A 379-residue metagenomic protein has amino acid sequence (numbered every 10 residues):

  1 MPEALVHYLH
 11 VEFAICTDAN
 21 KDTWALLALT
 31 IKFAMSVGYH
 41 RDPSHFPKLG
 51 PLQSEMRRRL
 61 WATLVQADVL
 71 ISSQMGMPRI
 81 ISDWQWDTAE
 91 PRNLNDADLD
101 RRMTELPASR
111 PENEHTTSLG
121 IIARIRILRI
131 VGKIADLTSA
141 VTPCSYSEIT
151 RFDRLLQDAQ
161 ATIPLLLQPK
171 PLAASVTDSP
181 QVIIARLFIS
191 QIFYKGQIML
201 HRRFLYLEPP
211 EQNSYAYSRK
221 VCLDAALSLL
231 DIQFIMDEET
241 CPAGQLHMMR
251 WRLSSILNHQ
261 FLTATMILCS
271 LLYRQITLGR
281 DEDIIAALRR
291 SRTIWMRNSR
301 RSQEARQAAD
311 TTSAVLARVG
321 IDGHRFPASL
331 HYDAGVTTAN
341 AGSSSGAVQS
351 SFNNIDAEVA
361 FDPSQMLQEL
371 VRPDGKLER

Functional and structural regions predicted by a protein language model:
M1-E3, L26-S44, T63, L94-D98 (+3 more regions): Long, amphipathic alpha-helical regulatory blocks in the mid-to-C-terminal portion of eukaryotic proteins
A4-E12, L26-L29, L60, A67: Short, hydrophobic/aromatic alpha-helical segments in well-folded domains
V6-F13, L70, I134-A135, M199 (+1 more regions): Tandem amphipathic alpha-helical repeat scaffolds
F13-L27, P143-C144, T277-G279: Short coil/turn connectors between adjacent alpha-helices in alpha-solenoid helical repeat scaffolds
I15-T17, M75, L271: Structural motif corresponding to the intra-repeat A-B loop/turn of tetratricopeptide repeats
T17-A19, A140, P210-N213: Short, solvent-exposed loop/turn segments at secondary-structure boundaries
M35, Y39-S44, L49, Q53-Q168 (+2 more regions): Fungal transcription factor middle regulatory core
R110, I121, E282-R379: C-terminal, low-complexity intrinsically disordered regions in eukaryotic proteins
